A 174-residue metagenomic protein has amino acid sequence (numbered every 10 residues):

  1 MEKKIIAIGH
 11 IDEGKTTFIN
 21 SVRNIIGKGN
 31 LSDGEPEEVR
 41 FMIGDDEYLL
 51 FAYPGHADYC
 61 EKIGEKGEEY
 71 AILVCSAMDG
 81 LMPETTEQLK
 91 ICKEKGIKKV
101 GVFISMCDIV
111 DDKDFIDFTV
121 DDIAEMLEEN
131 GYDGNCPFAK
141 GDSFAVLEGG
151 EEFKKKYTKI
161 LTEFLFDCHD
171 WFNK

Functional and structural regions predicted by a protein language model:
M1-P54: Conserved G1/Walker A P-loop phosphate-binding module
E2, T16, S32-E35, A57-C60 (+4 more regions): Amphipathic alpha-helical transducer elements in NTP-driven molecular machines
E2-I5, H10-K15, L89-C92, G101 (+4 more regions): Conserved structured catalytic cores and adjacent interaction surfaces of nucleotide-binding/hydrolyzing enzymes
H10-I11, R23, S76-G80, S105-I109 (+1 more regions): Short, ordered loop/turn segments at secondary-structure junctions
D12, F18, A52, I63 (+3 more regions): Residue-level signature of catalytic and energy-coupling elements of molecular machines, predominantly ATP/GTP-dependent
N24, K28, G80, D170: Conserved helix-loop functional segments at active or binding sites
D46-Y48, Y53-D58, K66-D117: Conserved Switch II/interswitch segment of TRAFAC-class P-loop GTPases
K98-G101, D108-N173: Canonical P-loop GTPase G-domain recognition
